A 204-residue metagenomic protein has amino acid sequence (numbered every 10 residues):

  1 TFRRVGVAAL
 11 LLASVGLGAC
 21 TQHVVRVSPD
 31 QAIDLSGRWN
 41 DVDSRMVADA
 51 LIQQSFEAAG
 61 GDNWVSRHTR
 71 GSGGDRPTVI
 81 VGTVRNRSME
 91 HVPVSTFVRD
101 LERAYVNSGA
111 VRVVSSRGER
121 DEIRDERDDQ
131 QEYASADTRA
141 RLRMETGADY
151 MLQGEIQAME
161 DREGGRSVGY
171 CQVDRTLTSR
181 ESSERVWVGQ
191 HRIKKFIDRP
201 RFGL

Functional and structural regions predicted by a protein language model:
T1-C20: Sec-dependent bacterial lipoprotein signal peptides
V5, S36-N40, N86: Residue-level detector of alpha-helix boundaries and kinks
S14, R76-T78, D149: A residue-level signal for beta-strand positions that form part of recognition/binding surfaces within mature
C20-G74, R141-D149, E160-Y170, D174-L204: C-terminal/domain-edge helix-coil "capping" segments
A50-N63, D75-A134, S182-V188: N-terminal segment of the mature soluble domain
A136-R139: Acidic/proline- and glycine-rich, intrinsically disordered low-complexity segments that serve as regulatory linkers
